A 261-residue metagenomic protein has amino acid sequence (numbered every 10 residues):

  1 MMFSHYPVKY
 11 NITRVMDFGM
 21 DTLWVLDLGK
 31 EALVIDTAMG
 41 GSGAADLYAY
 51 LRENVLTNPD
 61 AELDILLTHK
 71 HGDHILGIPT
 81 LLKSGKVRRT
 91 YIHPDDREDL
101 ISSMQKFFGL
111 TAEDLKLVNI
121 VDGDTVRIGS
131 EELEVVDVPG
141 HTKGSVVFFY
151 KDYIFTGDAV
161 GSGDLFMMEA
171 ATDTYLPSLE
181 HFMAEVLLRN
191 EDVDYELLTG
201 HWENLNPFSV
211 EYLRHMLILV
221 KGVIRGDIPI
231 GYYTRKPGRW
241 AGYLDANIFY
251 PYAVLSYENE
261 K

Functional and structural regions predicted by a protein language model:
M2-T57, V147-S162: Conserved beta-strand hairpin/beta-sheet module of binuclear metal-dependent hydrolase folds, prominently
V25, D122-F149: Core dinuclear metal-dependent hydrolase active-site scaffold
I35-A38, E62-D73, T90-P94, D137-G140 (+2 more regions): Active-site neighborhood of phospho(di)ester-bond hydrolases with catalytic His/Asp-centered motifs
M39, G43-A45, A49-R127, G222: Active-site HxH/HxHxD metal-binding segment of metal-dependent hydrolases
G40-S42, K70-G77, R97-D99, T142-V146 (+3 more regions): Active-site environment of divalent metal-dependent phosphoester hydrolases
D96, I101-I120, S145, A159 (+3 more regions): Active-site-proximal loop/helix segment associated with metal-binding centers of metalloenzymes
P139-T174, L179-E180: Active-site-proximal loop/helix segments of hydrolase catalytic cores
E180-K261: Accessory terminal helices/loops
